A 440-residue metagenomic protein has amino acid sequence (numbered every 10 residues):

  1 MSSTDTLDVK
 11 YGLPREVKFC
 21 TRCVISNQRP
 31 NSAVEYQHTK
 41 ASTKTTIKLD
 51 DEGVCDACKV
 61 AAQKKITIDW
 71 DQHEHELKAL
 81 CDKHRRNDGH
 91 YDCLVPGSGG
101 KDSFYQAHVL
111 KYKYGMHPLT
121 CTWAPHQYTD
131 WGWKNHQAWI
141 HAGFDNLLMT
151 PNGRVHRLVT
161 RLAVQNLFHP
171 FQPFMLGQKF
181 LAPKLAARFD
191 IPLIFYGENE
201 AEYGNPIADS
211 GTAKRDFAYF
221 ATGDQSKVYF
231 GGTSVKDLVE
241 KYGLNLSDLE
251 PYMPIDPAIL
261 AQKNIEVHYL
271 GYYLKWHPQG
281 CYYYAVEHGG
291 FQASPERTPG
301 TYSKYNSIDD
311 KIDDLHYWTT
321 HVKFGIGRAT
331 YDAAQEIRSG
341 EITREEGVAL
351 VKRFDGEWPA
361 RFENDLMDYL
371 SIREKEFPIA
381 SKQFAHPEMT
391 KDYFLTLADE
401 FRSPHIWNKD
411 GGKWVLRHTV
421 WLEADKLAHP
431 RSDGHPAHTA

Functional and structural regions predicted by a protein language model:
S2-C93, V109-A440: Nucleotide-activated chemistry modules centered on ATP-dependent adenylation/adenylyltransferase
C93-D102: Short, glycine-rich nucleotide/cofactor-binding loops
Y105-Q106: Hydrophobic positions on the alpha1 helix immediately C-terminal to the Walker A/P-loop
